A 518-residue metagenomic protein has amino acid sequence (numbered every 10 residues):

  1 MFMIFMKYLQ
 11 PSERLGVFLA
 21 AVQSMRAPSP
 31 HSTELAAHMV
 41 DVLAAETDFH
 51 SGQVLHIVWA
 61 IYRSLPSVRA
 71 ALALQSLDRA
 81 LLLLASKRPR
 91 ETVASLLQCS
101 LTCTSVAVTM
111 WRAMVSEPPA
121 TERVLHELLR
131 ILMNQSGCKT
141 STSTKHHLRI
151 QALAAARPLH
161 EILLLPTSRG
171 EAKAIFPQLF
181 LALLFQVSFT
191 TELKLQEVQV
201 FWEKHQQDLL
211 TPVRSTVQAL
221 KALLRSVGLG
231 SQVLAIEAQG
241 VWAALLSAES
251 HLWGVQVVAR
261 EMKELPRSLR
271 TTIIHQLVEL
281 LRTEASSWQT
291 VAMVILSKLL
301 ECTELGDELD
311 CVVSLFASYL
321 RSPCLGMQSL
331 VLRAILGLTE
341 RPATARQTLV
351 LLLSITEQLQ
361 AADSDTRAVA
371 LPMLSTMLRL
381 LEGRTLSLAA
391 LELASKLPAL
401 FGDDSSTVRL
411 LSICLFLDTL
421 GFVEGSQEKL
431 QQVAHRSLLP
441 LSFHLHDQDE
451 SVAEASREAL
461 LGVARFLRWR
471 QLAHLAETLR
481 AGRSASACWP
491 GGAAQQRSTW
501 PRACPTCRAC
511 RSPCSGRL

Functional and structural regions predicted by a protein language model:
M1, F5, S32-M39, L77 (+6 more regions): Extended HEAT/HEAT-like alpha-solenoid repeat tracts in very large eukaryotic scaffold/adaptor proteins
F2-M6, A21, M25, A36-T47 (+17 more regions): Hydrophobic residues within the alpha-helices of tandem HEAT/HEAT-like
Y8-L9, Q23-E34, A45-F49, A60-L72 (+20 more regions): Short coil/turn segments at helix-helix junctions and helix-capping linkers within large alpha-helical proteins
L9-M25, F49-L65, K87-V106, L128-G137 (+8 more regions): HEAT/HEAT-like alpha-solenoid repeats
G52, V93, E122-V124, T140-S141 (+15 more regions): Intrinsically disordered, low-complexity regions enriched in proline, serine, glycine and charged residues
Q98, R112, L148, A172-F180 (+10 more regions): Short amphipathic alpha-helical segments embedded in low-complexity Lys/Glu-rich regions
E161-A259, L269, I274, W469-H474: Alpha-helical repeat/alpha-solenoid scaffolds of the HEAT/ARM/MIF4G superfamily and closely related elongated all-alpha
S226, V463-W469, A485, G492-L518: Long internal repeat-built scaffold domains in very large eukaryotic proteins
